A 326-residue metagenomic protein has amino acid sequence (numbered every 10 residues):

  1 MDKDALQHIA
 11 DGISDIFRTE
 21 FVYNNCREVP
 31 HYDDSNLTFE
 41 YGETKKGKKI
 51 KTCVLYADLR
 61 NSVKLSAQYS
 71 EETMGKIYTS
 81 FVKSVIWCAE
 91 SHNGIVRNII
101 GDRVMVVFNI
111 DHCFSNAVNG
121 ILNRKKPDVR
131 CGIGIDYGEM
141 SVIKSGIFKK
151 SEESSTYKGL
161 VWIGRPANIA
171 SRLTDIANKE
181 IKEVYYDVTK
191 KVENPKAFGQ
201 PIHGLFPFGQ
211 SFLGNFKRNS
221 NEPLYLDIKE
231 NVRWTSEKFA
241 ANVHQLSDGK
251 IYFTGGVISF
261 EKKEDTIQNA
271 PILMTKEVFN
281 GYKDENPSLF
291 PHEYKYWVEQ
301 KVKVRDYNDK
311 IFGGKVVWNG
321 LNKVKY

Functional and structural regions predicted by a protein language model:
M1-N36, K179-Y326: Intrinsically disordered, glycine/charged-rich C-terminal tails and inter-domain linkers that flank nucleotidyl cyclase
L37-N109: Catalytic NTP-binding/metal-coordinating core of nucleotidyl cyclase/transferase enzymes
C53-L55, R130-D136, N269-T275: Extended hydrophobic secondary-structure segments that form protein cores and membrane-embedded regions
Y69-T73, K158-R165: Short alpha-helix boundary/capping segments
W87-C88, C113-K125, K179-T189, P195-A197: Alpha-helix termini
N93-N109, A117-I163: Catalytic core of nucleotidyl cyclases, primarily class III adenylyl/guanylyl cyclases
N168-L173: Conserved SF2 helicase motif VI
